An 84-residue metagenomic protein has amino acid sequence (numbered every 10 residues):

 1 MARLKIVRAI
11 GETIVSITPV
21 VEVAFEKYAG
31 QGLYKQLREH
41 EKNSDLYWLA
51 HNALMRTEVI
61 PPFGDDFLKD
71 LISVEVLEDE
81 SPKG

Functional and structural regions predicted by a protein language model:
M1-V15, P19-G84: Charged interaction scaffolds used for protein-protein
